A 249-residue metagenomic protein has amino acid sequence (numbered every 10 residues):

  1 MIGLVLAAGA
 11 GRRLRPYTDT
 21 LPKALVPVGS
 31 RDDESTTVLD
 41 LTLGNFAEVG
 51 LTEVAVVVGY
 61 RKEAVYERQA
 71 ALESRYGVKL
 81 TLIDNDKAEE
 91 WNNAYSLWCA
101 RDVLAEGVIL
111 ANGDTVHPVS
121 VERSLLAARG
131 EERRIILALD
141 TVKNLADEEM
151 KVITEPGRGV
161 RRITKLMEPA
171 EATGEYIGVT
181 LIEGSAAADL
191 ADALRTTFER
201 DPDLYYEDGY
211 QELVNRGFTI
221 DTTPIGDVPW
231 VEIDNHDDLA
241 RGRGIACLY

Functional and structural regions predicted by a protein language model:
M1-G3, T173-Y249: Conserved alpha/beta core of the MobA/IspD/sugar-nucleotide pyrophosphorylase nucleotidyltransferase superfamily
M1-T20: N-terminal nucleotide-binding beta1-loop-alpha1 segment
I2-V5, R31-G107, R200: Conserved N-terminal catalytic core of the sugar/cofactor nucleotidyltransferase
G9, D114, N235: Active-site glycine-centered loops adjacent to acidic/histidine catalytic or metal-binding residues that shape
A24, K79-T81, G159, T219-D221: Conserved beta-strand segments of alpha/beta enzyme cores
L25, V152-T154, T222: A structural signal for short hydrophobic beta-strand segments in well-ordered beta-sheet cores
Y66, E73-M150, T154: Conserved beta-loop-beta/alpha segment of the NTase-like Rossmann-fold superfamily that binds/positions NTPs
Q69, P118-T197: Conserved core of the sugar-phosphate nucleotidyltransferase
